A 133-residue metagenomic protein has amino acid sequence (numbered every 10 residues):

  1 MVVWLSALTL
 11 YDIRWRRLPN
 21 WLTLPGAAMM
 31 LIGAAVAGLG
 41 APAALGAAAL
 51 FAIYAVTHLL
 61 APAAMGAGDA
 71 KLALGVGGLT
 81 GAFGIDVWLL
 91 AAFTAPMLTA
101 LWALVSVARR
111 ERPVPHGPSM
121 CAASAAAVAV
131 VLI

Functional and structural regions predicted by a protein language model:
M1-I133: A membrane-topology feature that recognizes alpha-helical transmembrane segments and their immediate juxtamembrane
